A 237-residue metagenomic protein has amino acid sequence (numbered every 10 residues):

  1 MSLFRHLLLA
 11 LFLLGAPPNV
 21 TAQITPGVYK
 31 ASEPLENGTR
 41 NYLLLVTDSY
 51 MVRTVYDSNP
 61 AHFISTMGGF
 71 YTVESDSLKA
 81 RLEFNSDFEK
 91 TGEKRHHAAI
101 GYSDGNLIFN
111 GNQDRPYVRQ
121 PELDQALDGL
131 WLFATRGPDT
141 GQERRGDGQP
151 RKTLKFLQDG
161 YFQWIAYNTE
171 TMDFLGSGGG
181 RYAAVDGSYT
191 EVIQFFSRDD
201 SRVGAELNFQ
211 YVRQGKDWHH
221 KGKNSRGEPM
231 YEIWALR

Functional and structural regions predicted by a protein language model:
M1-T25: Bacterial Sec-dependent N-terminal signal peptides
P18-E74, K79-S177, S188-R237: Lipid interaction determinants
G179-A184: Beta-propeller blade signature
